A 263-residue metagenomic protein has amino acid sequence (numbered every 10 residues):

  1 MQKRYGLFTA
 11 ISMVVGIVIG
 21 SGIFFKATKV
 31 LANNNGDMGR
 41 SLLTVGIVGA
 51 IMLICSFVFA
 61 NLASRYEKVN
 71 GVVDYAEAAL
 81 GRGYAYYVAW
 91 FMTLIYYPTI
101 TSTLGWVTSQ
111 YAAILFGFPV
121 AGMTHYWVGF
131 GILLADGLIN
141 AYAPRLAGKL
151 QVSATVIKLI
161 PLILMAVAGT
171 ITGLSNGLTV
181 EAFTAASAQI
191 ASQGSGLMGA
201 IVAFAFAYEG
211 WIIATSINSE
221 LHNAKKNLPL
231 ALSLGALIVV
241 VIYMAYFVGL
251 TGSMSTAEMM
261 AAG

Functional and structural regions predicted by a protein language model:
M1, L42, A121-T124, S153-G263: Helix-loop-helix junctions that connect adjacent transmembrane segments in multi-pass membrane transporters
Q2-Y5, A27-T124, I238-V241, A245: Extracellular loop-to-transmembrane helix junctions
R4-V14, G81-Y96, V128-G131, A191-V202 (+1 more regions): Select transmembrane alpha-helical segments in multipass membrane proteins
L7-K26, F206: The first (N-terminal) embedded transmembrane alpha-helix
I11-I19, G46, A50, W90 (+5 more regions): Residue-level signature of the transmembrane alpha-helical core of multi-pass small-molecule transporters
S21-I23, V45-A60, A112, G131-A141 (+1 more regions): Central hydrophobic cores of alpha-helical transmembrane segments in multi-pass inner-membrane proteins across all
T44-V48, L115-P144, L162-V167: Transmembrane alpha-helical segments of multi-pass small-molecule transport proteins
A63, I132-I157, S219-E220: Membrane-water interface regions at transmembrane-helix termini and the short interhelical loops of multi-pass membrane
